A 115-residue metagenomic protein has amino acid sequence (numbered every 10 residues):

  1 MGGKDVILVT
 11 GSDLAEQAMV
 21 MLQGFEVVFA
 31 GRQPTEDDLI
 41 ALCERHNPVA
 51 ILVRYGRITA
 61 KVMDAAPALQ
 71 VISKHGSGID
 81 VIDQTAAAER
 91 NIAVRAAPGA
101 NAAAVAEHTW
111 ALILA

Functional and structural regions predicted by a protein language model:
M1-P48: N-terminal glycine-/charge-rich "phosphate-binding" loop or analogous flexible N-terminal tail
V49-A115: Phosphate/diphosphate ligand-binding glycine-rich loop within oxidoreductases
